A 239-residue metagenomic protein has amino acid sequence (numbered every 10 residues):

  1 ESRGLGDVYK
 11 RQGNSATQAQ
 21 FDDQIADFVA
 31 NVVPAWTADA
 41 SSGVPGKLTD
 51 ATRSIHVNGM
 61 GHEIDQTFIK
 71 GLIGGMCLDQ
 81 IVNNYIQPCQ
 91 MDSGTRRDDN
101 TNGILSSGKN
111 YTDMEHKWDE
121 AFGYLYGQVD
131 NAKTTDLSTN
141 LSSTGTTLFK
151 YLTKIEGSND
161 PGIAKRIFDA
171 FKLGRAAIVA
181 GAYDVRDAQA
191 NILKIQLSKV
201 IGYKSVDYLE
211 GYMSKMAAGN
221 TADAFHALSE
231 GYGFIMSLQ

Functional and structural regions predicted by a protein language model:
E1-L5, Y9: Single conserved hydrophobic/aromatic residue that forms the stacking wall/gate of nucleotide- or nucleobase-binding
G13-H56: Acidic, serine/proline-rich low-complexity intrinsically disordered regions
S41-Q239: Extended amphipathic alpha-helical interaction segments
